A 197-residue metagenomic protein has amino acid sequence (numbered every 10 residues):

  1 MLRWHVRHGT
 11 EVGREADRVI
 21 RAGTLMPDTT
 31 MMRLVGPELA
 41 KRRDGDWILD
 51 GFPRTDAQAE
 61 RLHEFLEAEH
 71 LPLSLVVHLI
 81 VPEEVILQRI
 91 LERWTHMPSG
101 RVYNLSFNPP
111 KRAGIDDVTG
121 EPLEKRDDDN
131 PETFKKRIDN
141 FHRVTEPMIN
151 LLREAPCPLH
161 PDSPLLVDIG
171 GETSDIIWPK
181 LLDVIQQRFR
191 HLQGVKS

Functional and structural regions predicted by a protein language model:
M1-L71, P82-Q88, R126, T133: ATP-dependent small-molecule kinase phosphotransfer cores that center on conserved nucleotide phosphate-binding segments
H8-G13, A113-E121: Short, flexible, mixed-charge acidic loops at enzyme active sites
A16, S99, E146: Basic DNA-binding region of bZIP-type proteins
L25, F52-P53, I80-V81, P110 (+2 more regions): Short, surface-exposed acidic/glycine-rich loop or hinge patches that mediate macromolecular interfaces
W47, L73-L75, P164-V167: Residue-level recognition of the N-termini of beta-strands and the immediately preceding loop/turn
D50-G51, E69-R93, P98-V118: Conserved phosphate-donor/acceptor-positioning beta-strand/loop module used by diverse small-molecule
L66-E69, W94, P156, I185: Active-site catalytic pocket residues across diverse enzymes, especially alpha/beta-hydrolases
P122-S197: NTP-dependent small-molecule kinase module
